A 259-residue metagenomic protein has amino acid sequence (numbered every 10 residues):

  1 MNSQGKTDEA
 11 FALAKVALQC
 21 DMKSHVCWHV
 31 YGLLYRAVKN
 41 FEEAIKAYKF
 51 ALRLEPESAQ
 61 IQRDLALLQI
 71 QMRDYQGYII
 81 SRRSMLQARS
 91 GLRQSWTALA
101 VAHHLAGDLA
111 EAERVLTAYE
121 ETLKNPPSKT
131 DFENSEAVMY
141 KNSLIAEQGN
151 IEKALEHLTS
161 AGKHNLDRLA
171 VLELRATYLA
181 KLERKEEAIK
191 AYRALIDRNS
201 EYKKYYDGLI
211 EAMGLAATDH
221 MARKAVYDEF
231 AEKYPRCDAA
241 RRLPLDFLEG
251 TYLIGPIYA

Functional and structural regions predicted by a protein language model:
N2, H29, L33-R36, R63 (+4 more regions): Position-specific recognition of the canonical hydrophobic site in helix A of tetratricopeptide repeat
K15-Q19, K49-R53, R83-Q87, E121 (+4 more regions): Conserved structural position within tetratricopeptide repeats
M22, P56, S90, K124 (+4 more regions): Short coil turns that delineate tetratricopeptide repeat
V30, D64, A98, Y140 (+2 more regions): Canonical tetratricopeptide repeat
